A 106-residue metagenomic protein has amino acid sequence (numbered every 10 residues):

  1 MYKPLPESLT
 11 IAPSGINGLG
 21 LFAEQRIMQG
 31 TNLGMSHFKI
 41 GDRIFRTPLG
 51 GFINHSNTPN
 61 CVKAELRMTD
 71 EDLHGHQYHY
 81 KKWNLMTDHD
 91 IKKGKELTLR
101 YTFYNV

Functional and structural regions predicted by a protein language model:
M1-V106: Conserved catalytic SET/PR domain of SAM-dependent protein methyltransferases, capturing the structural core that binds
